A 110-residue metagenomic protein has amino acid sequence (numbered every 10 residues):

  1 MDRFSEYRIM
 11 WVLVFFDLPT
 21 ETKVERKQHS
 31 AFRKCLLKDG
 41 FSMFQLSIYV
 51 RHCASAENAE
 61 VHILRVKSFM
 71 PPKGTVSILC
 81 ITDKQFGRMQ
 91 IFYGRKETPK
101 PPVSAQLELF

Functional and structural regions predicted by a protein language model:
D2-L13, L18-F110: Basic nucleic-acid-binding interfaces
